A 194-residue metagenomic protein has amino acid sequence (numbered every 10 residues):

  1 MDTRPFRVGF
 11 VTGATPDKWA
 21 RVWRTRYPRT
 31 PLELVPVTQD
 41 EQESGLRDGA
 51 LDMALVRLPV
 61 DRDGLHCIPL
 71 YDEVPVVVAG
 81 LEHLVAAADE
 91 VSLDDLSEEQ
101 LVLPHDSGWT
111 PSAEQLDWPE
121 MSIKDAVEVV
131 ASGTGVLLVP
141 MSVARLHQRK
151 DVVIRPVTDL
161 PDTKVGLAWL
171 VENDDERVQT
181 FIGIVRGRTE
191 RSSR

Functional and structural regions predicted by a protein language model:
M1-G9, D63-C67, A87, V153: Short helix-loop hinge/linker segments at domain boundaries
D2-V8, T12-P36, S44: Short alpha-helix C-terminal cap/hinge motif
P5-V11, A54, V78, V102 (+2 more regions): Short, well-ordered beta-strand segments
K18, R155-R194: A late-sequence structural motif
W19-V22, R26, D40-P75, K150-R155: Short beta-strand-centered segments that line the small-molecule binding cleft or hinge of alpha/beta clamshell
R26, C67-V74, V78-T134, V143-L160 (+1 more regions): C-terminal regulatory
E33, V37, L51-R57, M121 (+1 more regions): Short beta-strand and adjacent tight-turn residues that come in two discontinuous sequence segments and form the edges
V35-S44, P119-A126: Short helix-initiation/N-cap motifs at beta->coil->alpha
